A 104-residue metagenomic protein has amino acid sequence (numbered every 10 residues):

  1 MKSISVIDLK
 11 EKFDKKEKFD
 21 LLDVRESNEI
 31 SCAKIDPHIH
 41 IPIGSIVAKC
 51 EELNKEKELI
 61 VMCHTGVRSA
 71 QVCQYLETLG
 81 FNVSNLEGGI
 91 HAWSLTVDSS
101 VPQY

Functional and structural regions predicted by a protein language model:
M1-D20, S27-E58, V67-Y104: Rhodanese-like catalytic fold shared by cysteine-dependent sulfurtransferases and DSP/PTP-type phosphatases
M62: Short, surface-exposed ligand- or partner-binding patches at beta-edge/loop junctions that are enriched in aromatics
